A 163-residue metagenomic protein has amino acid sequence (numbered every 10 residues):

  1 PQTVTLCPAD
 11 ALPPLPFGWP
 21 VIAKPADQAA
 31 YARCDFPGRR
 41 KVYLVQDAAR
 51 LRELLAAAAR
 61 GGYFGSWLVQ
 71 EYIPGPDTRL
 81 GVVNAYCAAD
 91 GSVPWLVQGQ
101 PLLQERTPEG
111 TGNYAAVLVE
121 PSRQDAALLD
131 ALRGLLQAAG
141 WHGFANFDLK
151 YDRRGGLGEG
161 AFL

Functional and structural regions predicted by a protein language model:
P1-L68, A89-D90, A126: Active-site nucleotide/adenylate-binding loops and adjacent lid/helix of ATP-dependent enzymes
A9-A11, Q70-P74, D148-K150: Short, solvent-exposed loop/turn elements at beta->coil junctions and helix N-caps that rim active or binding pockets
P14-W19, D77-R79, R153-F162: A short, glycine/Asx- and small/polar-enriched loop/turn that sits immediately N-terminal to a beta-strand
W19-V21, G81-V83, F147: Change "...and in nucleic-acid phosphodiester-cleaving endonucleases..." to "...and in nucleic-acid processing enzymes
I22-A23, V93-L96, L163: Short hydrophobic-aromatic micro-motifs
R39-A49, E53, E71-G140: ATP-dependent carboxylate/phosphate-activation module, predominantly the ATP-grasp catalytic core and closely related
Y63-G65, D77-G81, G143-A145: Short, basic and Ser/Thr-rich N-terminal targeting/leader segments
L136-L163: Conserved metal-phosphate-binding beta-hairpin within the catalytic cores of diverse ATP-dependent phosphoryl-transfer
